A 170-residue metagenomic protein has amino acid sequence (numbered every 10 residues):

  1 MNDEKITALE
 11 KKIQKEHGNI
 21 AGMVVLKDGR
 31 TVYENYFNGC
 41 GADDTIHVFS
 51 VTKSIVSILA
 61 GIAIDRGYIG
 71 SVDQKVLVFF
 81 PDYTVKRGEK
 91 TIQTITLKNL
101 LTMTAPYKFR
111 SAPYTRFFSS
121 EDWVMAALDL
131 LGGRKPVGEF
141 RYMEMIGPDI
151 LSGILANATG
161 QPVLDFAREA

Functional and structural regions predicted by a protein language model:
M1-K11: Short, positively charged
E10-C40: A short, well-structured edge-of-sheet supersecondary motif
K12, I58, I62, V78 (+5 more regions): Residue-level signal for well-ordered alpha-helical scaffold segments within enzymatic catalytic domains
E16-H17, T91-I95, F118-S120: Extracellular/periplasmic catalytic domains that process cell-envelope and extracellular macromolecules
G29, H47-V72, L100, L151-L155: Active-site SXXK
A42-D43, R110-A170: Catalytic-site signature segments of enzymes, centered on catalytic residues
H47, R66-A105, T159-A170: Active-site helix/loop module of the DD-peptidase/beta-lactamase fold, centered on the serine-lysine SxxK catalytic
F49-I55, I92-I95, Y142-D149: Aromatic- and histidine-enriched alpha-helix N-cap/loop-to-helix transition segments that scaffold the rims
